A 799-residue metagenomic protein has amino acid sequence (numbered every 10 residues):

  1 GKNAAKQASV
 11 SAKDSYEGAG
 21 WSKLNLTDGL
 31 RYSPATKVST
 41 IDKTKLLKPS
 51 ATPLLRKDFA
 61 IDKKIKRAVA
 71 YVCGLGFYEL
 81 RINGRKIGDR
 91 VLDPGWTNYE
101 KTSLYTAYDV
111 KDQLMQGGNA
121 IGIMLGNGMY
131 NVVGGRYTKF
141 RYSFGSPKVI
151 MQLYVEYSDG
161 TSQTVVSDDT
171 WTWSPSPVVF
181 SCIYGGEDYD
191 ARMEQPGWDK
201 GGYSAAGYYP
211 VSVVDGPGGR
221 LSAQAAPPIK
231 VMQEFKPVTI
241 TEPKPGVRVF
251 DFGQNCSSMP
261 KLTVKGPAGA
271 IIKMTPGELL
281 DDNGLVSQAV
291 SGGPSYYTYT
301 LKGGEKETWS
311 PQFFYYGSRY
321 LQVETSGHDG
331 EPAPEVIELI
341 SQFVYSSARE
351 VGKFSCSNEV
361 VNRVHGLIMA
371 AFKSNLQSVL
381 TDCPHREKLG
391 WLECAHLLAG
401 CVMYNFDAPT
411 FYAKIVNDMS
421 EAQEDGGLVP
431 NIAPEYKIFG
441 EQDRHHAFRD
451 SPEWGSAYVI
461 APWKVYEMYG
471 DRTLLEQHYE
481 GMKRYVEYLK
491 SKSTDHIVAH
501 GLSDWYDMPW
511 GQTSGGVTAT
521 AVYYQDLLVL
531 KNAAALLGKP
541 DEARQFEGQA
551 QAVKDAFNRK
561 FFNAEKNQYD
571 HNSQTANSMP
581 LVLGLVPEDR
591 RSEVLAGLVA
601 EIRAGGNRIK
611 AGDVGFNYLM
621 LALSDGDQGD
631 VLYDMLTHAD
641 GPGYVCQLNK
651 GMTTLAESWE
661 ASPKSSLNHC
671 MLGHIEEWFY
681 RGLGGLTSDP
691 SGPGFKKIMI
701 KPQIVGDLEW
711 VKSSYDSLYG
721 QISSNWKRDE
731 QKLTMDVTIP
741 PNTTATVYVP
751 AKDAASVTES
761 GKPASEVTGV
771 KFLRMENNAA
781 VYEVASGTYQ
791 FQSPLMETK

Functional and structural regions predicted by a protein language model:
G1-R386, E393-C394, T410-A413, V429-P434 (+3 more regions): Extracellular/oxidizing-compartment recognition motifs
T52, C73, K101-S103, L114 (+22 more regions): Active-site-proximal structural scaffolding
A68-V72, I82-N83, Y108, M259-E278 (+6 more regions): Alpha-helical support elements that line or immediately flank enzyme active sites and cofactor-binding pockets
G76-F77, D168-P175, Y320, D329-L367 (+8 more regions): Active-site acid/base region of carbohydrate-active enzymes
Y78, K86-D89, M419, E435-K437 (+5 more regions): Active/binding-pocket-proximal capping segment
I121, Y189-A191, P196, E387 (+10 more regions): C-terminal capping/lid segments that line or modulate ligand- or cofactor-binding pockets
R141, G145-Y154, V165-Y203, A223-Q233 (+1 more regions): Non-catalytic C-terminal accessory modules of carbohydrate-active enzymes
